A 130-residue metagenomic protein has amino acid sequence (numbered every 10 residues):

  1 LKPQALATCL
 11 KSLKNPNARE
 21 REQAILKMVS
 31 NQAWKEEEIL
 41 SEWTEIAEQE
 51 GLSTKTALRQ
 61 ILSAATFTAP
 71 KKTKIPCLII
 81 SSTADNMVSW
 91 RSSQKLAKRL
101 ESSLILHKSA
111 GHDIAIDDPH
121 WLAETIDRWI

Functional and structural regions predicted by a protein language model:
L1-P16: Flexible "cap/lid" loop of the alpha/beta hydrolase fold
A18-P70: Conserved alpha/beta-hydrolase catalytic His-Asp/Glu region
I61, L96, L122, I126 (+1 more regions): Hydrophobic "lid"/C-terminal helical patch of Rossmann-like NAD(P)-dependent dehydrogenase/epimerase domains
K71-K74, R99-L100: Short, conserved loop/helix-junction motifs that constitute active-site signature segments in enzyme catalytic cores
T73, I79-S81, D85: Short beta-strand/loop motif that positions the catalytic acidic residue of the alpha/beta-hydrolase fold
N86-S92: Conserved alpha/beta-hydrolase "acid-adjacent" motif
Q94-S102: Active-site-adjacent alpha-helix of alpha/beta-hydrolase-fold enzymes
H107-E124: Catalytic histidine-centered segment of alpha/beta-hydrolase-like enzymes
